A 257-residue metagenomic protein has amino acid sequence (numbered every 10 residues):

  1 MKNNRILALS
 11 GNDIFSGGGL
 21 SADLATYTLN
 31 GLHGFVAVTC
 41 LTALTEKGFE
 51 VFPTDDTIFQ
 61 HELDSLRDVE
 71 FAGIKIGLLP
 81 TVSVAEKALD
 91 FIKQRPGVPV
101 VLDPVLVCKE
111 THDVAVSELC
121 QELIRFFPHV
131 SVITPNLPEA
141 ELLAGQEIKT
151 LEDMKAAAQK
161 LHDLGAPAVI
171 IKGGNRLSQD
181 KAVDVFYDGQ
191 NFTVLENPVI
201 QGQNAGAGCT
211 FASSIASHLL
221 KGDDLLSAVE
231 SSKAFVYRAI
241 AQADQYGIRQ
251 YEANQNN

Functional and structural regions predicted by a protein language model:
M1-K2, A8, G19, Q179-V194: Acidic-glycine-rich active-site phosphate/pyrophosphate-binding loop
K2-A8, L20-K109, N256-N257: Conserved N-terminal subdomain of the carbohydrate kinase-like
S10-F15, F192-A205: Short pre-catalytic strand/loop immediately N-terminal to key active-site residues, enriched for Gly-Thr
G31-F35, F192-T193, H218-S231: Phosphate-handling active-site elements
P53, L226-N257: Charged C-terminal helix
G77, F91-E118, H129-E139, L164: Juxtamembrane transmembrane-helix boundary motif
A115-N191: Conserved phosphate/ATP/ADP-binding segment of small-molecule kinases
E141-L142, Q201-L225: Short, small-residue alpha-helix embedded
